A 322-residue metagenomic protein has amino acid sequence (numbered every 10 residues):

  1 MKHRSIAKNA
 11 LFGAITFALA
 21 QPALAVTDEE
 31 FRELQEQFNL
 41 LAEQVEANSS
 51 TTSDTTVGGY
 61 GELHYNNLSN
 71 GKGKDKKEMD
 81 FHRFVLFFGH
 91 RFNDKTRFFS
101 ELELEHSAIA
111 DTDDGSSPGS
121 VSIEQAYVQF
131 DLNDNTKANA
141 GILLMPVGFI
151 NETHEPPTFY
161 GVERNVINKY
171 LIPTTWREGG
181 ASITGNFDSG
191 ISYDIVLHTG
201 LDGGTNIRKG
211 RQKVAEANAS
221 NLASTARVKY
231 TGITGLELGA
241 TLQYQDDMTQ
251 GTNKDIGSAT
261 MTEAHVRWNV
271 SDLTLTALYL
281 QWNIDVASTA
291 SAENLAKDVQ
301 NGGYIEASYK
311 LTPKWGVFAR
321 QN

Functional and structural regions predicted by a protein language model:
K2-G71, G115: N-terminal periplasmic/intermembrane-space "pro-region" immediately following the signal or transit peptide
K2-N9, V196-H198, G204, A215-E216 (+5 more regions): Domain-scale selection of a single, long terminal region that carries the protein's primary operational module
V45, N67, V85, Y244-D246 (+1 more regions): Short, well-ordered turn and helix-capping elements at secondary-structure junctions
E46-G203, S220-L238, E306-L311, W315-F318 (+1 more regions): Outer membrane beta-barrel
K72, A110-S117, D202-E216, M248-K254 (+1 more regions): Solvent-exposed loop segments that connect transmembrane elements
P173, A217-N218, D255-I256: A conditional alpha-helix N-cap/helix-loop micro-motif detector
K229-N322: Detector for outer-membrane/organellar transmembrane beta-barrel domains, recognizing the amphipathic beta-strand
